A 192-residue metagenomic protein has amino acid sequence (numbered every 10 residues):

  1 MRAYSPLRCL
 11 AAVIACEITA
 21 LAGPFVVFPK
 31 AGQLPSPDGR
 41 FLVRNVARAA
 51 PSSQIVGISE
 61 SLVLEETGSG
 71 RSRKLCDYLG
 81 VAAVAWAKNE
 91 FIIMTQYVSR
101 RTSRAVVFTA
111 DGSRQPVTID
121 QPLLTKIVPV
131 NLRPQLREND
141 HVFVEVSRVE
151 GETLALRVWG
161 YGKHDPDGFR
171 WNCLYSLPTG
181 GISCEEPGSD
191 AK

Functional and structural regions predicted by a protein language model:
M1-A11: Bacterial N-terminal signal peptides that target proteins for export
C9-A20: Bacterial N-terminal signal peptides
L21-C76, G181-S189: Terminal domain-start segments
G32-R40, A83-I92, F143-L154: Blade-terminus and WD-like Trp-Asp/Gly-His loop motifs, strongest in beta-propeller folds
G39-V56, E90-V98, E152-G160: Short beta-strand elements that form the blades of beta-propeller/WD-repeat-like and other beta-sheet-rich scaffold
S52-L62, R101-T109, K163-L174: Structural motif
R71-A85, N89: Blade-loop segments of beta-propeller domains
V117-E138: Surface-exposed loop and turn segments in beta-propeller and other repeat-based domains that flank or scaffold
